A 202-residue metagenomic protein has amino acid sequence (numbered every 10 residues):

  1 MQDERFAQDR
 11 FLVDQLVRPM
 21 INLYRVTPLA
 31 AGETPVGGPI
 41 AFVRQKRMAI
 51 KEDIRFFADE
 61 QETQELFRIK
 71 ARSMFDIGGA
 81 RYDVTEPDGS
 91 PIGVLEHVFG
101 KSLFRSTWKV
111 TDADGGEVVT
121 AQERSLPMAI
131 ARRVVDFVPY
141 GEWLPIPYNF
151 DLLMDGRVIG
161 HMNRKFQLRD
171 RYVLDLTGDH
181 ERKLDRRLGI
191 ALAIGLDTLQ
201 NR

Functional and structural regions predicted by a protein language model:
M1-R202: Intrinsically disordered, low-complexity proline/glycine-rich segments
